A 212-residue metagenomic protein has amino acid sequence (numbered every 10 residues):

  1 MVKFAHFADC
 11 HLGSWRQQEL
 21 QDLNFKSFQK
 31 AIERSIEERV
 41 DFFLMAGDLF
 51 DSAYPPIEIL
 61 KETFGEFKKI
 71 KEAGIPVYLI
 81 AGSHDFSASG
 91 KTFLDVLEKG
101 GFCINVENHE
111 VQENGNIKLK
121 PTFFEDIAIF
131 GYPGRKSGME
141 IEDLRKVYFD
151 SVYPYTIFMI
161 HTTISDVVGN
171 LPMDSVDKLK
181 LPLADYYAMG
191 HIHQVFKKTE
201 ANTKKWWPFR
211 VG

Functional and structural regions predicted by a protein language model:
M1-E66: N-terminal active-site segment of His-dependent metallophosphoesterases
F42, P55-K68, E72-A73, V77-G212: His/Asp/Glu-rich metal-coordinating catalytic cores of metallo-dependent phosphodiesterases/hydrolases acting on
